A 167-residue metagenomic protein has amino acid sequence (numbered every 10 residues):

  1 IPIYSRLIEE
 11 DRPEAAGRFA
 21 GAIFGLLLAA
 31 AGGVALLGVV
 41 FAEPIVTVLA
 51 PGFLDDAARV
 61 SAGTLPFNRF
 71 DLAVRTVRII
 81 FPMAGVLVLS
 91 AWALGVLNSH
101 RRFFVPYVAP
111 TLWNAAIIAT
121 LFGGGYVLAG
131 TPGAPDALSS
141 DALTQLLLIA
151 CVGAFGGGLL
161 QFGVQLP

Functional and structural regions predicted by a protein language model:
I1-P167: Membrane-embedded alpha-helical bundles of multi-pass transporters/translocases, especially carrier/permease families
